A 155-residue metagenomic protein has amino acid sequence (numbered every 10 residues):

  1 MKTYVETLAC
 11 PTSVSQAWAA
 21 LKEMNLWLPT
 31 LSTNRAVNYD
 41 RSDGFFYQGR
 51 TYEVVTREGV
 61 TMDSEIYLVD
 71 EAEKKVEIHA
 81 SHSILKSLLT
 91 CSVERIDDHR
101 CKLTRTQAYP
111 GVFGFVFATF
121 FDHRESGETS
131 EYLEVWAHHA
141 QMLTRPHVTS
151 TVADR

Functional and structural regions predicted by a protein language model:
M1, F45, R57, I84-K86 (+1 more regions): Short coil/turn motifs at beta-sheet boundaries
M1-D43: Hydrophobic ligand-binding cavity/cleft-lining segments
T3-V5, V60-S64, L85-T90: Short, surface-exposed coil-to-beta transition loops
P11-S15, L68-K74, S92-K102: A short, structured loop/turn motif at beta-sheet edges
T12, E58-V60, Y109-G111: Beta-strand elements of well-folded, non-transmembrane domains
N25, N38-H82, E134-D154: Glycine-rich portal/gate segments that line the openings of hydrophobic small-molecule binding cavities
S81-E134, H138, H147-V152: Beta-strand/loop substructures that line and gate deep hydrophobic ligand-binding cavities in soluble
